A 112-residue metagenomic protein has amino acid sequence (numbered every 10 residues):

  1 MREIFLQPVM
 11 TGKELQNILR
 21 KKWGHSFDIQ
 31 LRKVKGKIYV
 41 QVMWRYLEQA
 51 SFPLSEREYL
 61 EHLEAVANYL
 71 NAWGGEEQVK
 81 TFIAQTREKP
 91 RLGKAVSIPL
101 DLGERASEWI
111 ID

Functional and structural regions predicted by a protein language model:
M1, L15, L19, M43 (+4 more regions): Generic structural signal of hydrophobic/aromatic residues within well-ordered alpha-helices of folded domains
M1-P8: N-terminal mitochondrial targeting presequence
L6, R20-H25, E48, F52 (+3 more regions): Generic surface-pattern signal
M10-G12, S55, E76: General structural signal for secondary-structure boundaries
T11, H25, I29-K33, V66 (+3 more regions): Basic helix-extension-helix modules of the SAP/HeH family
K13, K21-K22, K33-K37, K80 (+2 more regions): Context-gated lysine
Q16-A65: Charged, amphipathic alpha-helical linker/scaffold segments
Y69-D112: Intrinsically disordered, low-complexity, Lys/Arg-biased terminal tails
